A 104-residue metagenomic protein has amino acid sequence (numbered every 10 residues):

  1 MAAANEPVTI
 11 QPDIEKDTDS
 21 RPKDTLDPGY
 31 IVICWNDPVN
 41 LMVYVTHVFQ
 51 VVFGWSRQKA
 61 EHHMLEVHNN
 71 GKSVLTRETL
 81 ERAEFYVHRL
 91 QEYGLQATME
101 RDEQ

Functional and structural regions predicted by a protein language model:
M1-Q104: Terminal domain-initiation and capping elements
